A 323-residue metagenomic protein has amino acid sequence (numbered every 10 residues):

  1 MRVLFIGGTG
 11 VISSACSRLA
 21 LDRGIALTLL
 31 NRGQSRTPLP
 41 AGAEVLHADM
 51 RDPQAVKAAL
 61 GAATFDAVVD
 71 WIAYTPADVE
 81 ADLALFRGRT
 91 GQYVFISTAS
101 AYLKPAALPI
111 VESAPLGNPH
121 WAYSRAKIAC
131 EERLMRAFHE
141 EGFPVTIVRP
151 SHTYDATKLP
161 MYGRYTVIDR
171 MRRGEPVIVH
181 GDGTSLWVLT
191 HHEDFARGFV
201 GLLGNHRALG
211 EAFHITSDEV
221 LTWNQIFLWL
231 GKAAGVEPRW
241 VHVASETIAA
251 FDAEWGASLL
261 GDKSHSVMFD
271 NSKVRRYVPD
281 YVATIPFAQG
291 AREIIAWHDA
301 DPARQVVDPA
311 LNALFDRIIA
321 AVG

Functional and structural regions predicted by a protein language model:
V3-R23: N-terminal Rossmann NAD(P)H-binding glycine-rich loop of SDR-like oxidoreductase domains
L29-S35, D49-M50: N-terminal Rossmann-fold cofactor-binding loop
A41-D52, I72-A73: Rossmann-fold cofactor-recognition segment
A63-P109, R125-R133: NAD(P)-cofactor binding segment of oxidoreductase domains
T98-A122, R136-E141, K158: Active-site "gating" loop of Rossmann-like NAD(P)-dependent oxidoreductase/epimerase domains
E131-T157: Conserved beta-loop-beta element that borders a ligand/cofactor-binding pocket
M161-V167, H180-L203, G210-E211: Substrate-positioning beta->alpha
G201-L260, N271, R276, E293 (+2 more regions): Mid/C-terminal beta-alpha module of Rossmann-like enzyme folds, strongest in SDR-family dehydrogenases/epimerases
